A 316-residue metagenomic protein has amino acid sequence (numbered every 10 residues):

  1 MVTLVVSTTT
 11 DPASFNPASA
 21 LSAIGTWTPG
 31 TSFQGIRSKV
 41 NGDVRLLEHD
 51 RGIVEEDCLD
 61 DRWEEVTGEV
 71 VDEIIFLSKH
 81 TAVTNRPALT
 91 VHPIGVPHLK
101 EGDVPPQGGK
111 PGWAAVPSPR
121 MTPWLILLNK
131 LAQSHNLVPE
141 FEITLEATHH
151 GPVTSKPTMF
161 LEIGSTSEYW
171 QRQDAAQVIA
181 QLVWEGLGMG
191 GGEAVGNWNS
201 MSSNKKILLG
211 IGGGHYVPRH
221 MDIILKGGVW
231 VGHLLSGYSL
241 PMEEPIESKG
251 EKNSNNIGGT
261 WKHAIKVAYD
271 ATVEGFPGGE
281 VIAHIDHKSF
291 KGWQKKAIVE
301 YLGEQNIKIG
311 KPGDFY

Functional and structural regions predicted by a protein language model:
M1-S155, T166-S167, Q173-V178, W184-N197 (+4 more regions): N-terminal catalytic or cofactor-binding beta/alpha core of small enzyme domains
I224-P245: Acidic, Ser/Thr-rich peripheral helices and adjacent loops at domain boundaries
